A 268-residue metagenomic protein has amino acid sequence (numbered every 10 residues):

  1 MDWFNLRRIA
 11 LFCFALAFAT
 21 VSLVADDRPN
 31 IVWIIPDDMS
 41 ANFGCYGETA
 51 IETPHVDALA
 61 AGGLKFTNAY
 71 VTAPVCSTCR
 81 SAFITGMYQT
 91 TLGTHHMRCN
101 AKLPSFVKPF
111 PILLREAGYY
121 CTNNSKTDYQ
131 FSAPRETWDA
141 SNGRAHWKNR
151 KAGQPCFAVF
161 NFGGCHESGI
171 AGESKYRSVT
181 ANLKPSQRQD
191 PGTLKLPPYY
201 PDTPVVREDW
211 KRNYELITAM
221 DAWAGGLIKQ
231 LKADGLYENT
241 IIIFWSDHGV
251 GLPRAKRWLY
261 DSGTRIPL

Functional and structural regions predicted by a protein language model:
D2-F4, L23-L268: Formylglycine-dependent sulfatase
I9-T20: Bacterial N-terminal signal peptides
